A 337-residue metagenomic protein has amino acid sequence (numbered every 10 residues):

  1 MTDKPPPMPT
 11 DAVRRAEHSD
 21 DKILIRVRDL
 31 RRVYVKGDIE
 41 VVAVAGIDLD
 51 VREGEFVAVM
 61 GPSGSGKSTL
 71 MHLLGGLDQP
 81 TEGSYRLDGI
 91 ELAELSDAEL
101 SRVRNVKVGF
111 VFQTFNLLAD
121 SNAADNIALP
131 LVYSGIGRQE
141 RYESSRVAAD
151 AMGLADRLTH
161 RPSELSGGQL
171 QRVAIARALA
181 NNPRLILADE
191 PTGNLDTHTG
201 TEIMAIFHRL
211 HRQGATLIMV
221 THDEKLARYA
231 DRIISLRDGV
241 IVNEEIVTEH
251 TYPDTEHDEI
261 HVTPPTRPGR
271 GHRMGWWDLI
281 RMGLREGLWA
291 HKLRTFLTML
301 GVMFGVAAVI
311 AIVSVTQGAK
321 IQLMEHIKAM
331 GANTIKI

Functional and structural regions predicted by a protein language model:
R26, I90-E91, V132, Q139-D156: Conserved ABC ATPase "signature" region
G75: Helix-to-loop junction immediately C-terminal to a conserved catalytic motif
G83-E91: Conserved ABC transporter NBD signature motif
S121-L129: Short coil-to-helix segment of the ABC ATPase nucleotide-binding domain corresponding to the Q-loop/switch region
R161-Q171: Conserved ABC ATPase signature
N182: Conserved catalytic motifs of ABC-family nucleotide-binding domains
A307-I337: Alpha-helical transmembrane segments
